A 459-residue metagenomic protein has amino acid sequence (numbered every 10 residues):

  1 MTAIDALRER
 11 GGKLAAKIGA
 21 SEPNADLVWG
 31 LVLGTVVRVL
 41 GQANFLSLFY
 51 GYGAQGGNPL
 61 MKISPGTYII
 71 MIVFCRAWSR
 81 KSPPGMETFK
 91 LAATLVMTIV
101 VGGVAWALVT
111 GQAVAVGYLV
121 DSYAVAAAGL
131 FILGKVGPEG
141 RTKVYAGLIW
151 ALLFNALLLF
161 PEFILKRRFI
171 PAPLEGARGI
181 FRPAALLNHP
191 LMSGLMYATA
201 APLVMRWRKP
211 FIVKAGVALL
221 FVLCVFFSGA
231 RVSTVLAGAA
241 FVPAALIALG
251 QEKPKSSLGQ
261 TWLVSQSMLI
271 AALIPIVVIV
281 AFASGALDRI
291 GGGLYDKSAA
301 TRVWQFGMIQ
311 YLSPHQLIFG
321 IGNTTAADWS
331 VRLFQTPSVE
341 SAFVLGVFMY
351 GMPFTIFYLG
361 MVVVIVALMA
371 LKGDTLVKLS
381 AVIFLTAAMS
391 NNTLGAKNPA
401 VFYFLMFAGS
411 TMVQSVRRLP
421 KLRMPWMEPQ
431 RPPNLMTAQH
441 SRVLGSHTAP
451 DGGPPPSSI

Functional and structural regions predicted by a protein language model:
T2-R80, G102-W106, F384-M389, V401-F402: N-terminal signal-anchor transmembrane segment
L48-A54, A286-Y350: Long extracytoplasmic/lumenal interhelical loops at the membrane interface of multi-pass membrane proteins
G56-G57, K62, L119, R182-L186 (+3 more regions): Flexible juxtamembrane loops connecting transmembrane helices in multi-pass membrane enzymes that build or modify
G85-M86, F211, V242, Q266 (+2 more regions): Hydrophobic transmembrane alpha-helices and their immediate junctions
K90-V101, T110-K135: Aromatic-anchored transmembrane helix interface
G140-G147, F211-A215, K253-I270, V377: Membrane-interfacial entry segments at the cytosolic side of transmembrane helices
Y145-F169, A185-I247: Alpha-helical transmembrane segments of multi-pass inner-membrane proteins
V377-A388, G395-G445, P456-I459: Transmembrane alpha-helices of multi-pass inner-membrane enzymes
